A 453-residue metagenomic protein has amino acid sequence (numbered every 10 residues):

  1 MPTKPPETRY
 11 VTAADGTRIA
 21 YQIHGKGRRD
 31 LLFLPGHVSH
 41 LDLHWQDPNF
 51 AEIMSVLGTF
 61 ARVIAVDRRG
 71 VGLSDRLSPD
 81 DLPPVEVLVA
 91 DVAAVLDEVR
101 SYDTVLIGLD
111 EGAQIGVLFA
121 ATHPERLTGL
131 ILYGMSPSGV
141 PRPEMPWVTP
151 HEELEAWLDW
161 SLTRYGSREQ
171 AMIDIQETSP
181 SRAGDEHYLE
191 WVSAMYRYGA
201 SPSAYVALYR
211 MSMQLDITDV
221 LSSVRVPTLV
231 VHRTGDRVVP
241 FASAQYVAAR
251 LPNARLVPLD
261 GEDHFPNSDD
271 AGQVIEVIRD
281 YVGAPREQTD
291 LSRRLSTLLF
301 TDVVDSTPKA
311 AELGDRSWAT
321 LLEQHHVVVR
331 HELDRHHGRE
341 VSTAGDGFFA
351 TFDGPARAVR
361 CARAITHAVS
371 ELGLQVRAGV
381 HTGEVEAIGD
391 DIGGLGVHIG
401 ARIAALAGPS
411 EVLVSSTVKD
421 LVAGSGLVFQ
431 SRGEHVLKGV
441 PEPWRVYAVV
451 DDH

Functional and structural regions predicted by a protein language model:
M1, V277-L298, V449-H453: Intrinsically disordered or compositionally simple regulatory linkers and C-terminal tails in signal-transduction
P2-P285: Ligand-binding pocket scaffold of soluble enzyme catalytic domains
R9-Y10, G338-R339, G433, Y447: Residue-level detector of beta-strand structural context in well-folded domains
L34-P35, G261, L299, A344 (+3 more regions): A secondary-structure boundary/capping signal
I53, D174, W191, L208 (+6 more regions): Hydrophobic alpha-helical segments typical of transmembrane helices and their membrane-interface/capping positions
D103, R255, T297, R339-E340 (+2 more regions): Residues at or immediately flanking beta-strands
P285-E371: Catalytic NTP-binding/metal-coordinating core of nucleotidyl cyclase/transferase enzymes
R330, F349-H453: Catalytic beta-strand-to-alpha-helix segment of the class III nucleotidyl cyclase homology domain
